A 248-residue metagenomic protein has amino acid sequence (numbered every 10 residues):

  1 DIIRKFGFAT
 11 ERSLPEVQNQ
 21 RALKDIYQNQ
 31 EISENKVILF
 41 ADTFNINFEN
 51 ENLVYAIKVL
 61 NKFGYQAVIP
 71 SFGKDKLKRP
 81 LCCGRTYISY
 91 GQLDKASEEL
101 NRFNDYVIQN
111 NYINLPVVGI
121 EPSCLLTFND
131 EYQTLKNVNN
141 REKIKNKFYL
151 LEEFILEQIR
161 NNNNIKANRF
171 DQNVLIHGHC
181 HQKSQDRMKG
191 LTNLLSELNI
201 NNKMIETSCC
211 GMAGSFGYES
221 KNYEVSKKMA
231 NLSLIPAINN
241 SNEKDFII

Functional and structural regions predicted by a protein language model:
D1-I248: Iron-sulfur cluster-binding electron-transfer modules in prokaryotic oxidoreductases
